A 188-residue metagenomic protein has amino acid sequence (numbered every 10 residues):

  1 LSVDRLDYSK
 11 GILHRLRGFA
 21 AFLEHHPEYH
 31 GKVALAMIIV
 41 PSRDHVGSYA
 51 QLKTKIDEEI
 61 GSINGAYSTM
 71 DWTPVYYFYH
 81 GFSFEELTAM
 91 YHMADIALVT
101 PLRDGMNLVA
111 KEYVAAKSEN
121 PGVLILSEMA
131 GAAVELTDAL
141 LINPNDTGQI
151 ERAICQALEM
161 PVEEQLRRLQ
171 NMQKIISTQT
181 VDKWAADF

Functional and structural regions predicted by a protein language model:
L1-S9, L16, A36: Conserved donor-binding/catalytic core segment of Leloir-type glycosyltransferases
D4-L6, H80, K174: Conserved donor-binding loops in enzymes that form glycosidic bonds
L6-Y8, V40-D44, S83, R103-G105 (+2 more regions): Short, solvent-exposed loop/turn segments at secondary-structure junctions
K10-I12, G18, N107, T180: Active-site helix-initiating loop/hinge in glycosyltransferases
L16-E24, I56-N64, V109-V114: Short, well-ordered amphipathic alpha-helices
L23-A36, H92, I96-T178, D187: Catalytic binding pocket for nucleotide-activated donors in carbohydrate/polymer assembly enzymes
I39-E85: Nucleotide-activated donor-binding/catalytic signature segment of Leloir-type glycosyltransferases, i.e., the conserved
S83-A94: Short acidic alpha-helix that forms the nucleotide-activated donor recognition element in Leloir-type transferases
